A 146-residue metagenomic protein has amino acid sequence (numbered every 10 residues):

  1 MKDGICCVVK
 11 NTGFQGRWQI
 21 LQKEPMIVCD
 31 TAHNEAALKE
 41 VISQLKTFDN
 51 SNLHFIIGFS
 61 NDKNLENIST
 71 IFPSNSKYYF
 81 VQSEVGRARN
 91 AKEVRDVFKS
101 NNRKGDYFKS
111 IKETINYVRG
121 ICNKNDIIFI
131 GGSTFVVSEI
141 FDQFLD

Functional and structural regions predicted by a protein language model:
M1-K77: Nucleotide phosphate-binding/pyrophosphate-handling subdomain across enzymes that bind or process nucleotide phosphates
I5, V9, G16, Q82-V97 (+1 more regions): Flexible, gly/pro- and Lys/Arg-enriched active-site loops
C6, K46, R95-K99, R119 (+1 more regions): Class I S-adenosyl-L-methionine
M26-I27, S69-I127: C-terminal helical cap/extension that packs against the catalytic core of soluble nucleotide-cofactor enzymes
L38-K39, L65-N67, N90-A91, E139-D142: Short glycine-/acidic-enriched loop or helix-start segments at secondary-structure transitions that form or flank
I57-S60, I130-T134: Glycine-rich beta-strand-to-loop/alpha-helix junction loops that act as flexible
S133-D146: Glycine/aspartate-rich loop-and-adjacent alpha/beta segment that forms the canonical ThDP
